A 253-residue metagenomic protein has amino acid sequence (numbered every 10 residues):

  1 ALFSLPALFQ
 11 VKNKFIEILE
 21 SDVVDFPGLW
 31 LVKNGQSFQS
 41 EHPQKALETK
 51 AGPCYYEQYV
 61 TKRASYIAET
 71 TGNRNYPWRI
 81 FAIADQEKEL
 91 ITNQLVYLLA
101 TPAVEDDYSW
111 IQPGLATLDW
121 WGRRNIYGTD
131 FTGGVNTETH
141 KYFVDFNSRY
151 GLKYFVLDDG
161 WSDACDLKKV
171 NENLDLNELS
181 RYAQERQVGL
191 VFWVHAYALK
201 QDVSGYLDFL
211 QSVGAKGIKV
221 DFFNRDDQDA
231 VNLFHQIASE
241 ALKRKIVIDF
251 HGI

Functional and structural regions predicted by a protein language model:
A1-A103: N-terminal accessory beta-strand-rich subdomains and adjacent acidic, glycine-rich linkers that precede catalytic cores
P6-L8, V144, S180, I237-A238: Short amphipathic alpha-helical segments and helix-helix/interface helices
A7-F9, I18-E20, W78-A82, T117-D119 (+3 more regions): Generic structural hydrophobic/aromatic packing signal, biased to beta-strands
G28, L90, Y127, K200-D202: Short acidic, gly/pro-rich beta-turn/loop elements at beta-sheet edges and active-site/ligand-binding grooves
T71-Y154: An acidic-aromatic substrate-binding cleft motif
D158-I253: Aromatic- and carboxylate-enriched substrate-binding clefts and catalytic-loop regions of carbohydrate-active enzymes
